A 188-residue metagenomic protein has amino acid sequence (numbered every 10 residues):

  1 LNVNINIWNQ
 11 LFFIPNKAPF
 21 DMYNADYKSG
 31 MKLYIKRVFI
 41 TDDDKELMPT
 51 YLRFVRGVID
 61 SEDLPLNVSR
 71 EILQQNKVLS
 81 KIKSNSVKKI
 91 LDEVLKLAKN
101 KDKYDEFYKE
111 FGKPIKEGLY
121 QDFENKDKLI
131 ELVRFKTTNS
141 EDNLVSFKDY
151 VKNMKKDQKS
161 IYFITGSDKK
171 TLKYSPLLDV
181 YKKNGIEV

Functional and structural regions predicted by a protein language model:
L1-V188: Conserved GHKL (Bergerat-fold) ATPase module
